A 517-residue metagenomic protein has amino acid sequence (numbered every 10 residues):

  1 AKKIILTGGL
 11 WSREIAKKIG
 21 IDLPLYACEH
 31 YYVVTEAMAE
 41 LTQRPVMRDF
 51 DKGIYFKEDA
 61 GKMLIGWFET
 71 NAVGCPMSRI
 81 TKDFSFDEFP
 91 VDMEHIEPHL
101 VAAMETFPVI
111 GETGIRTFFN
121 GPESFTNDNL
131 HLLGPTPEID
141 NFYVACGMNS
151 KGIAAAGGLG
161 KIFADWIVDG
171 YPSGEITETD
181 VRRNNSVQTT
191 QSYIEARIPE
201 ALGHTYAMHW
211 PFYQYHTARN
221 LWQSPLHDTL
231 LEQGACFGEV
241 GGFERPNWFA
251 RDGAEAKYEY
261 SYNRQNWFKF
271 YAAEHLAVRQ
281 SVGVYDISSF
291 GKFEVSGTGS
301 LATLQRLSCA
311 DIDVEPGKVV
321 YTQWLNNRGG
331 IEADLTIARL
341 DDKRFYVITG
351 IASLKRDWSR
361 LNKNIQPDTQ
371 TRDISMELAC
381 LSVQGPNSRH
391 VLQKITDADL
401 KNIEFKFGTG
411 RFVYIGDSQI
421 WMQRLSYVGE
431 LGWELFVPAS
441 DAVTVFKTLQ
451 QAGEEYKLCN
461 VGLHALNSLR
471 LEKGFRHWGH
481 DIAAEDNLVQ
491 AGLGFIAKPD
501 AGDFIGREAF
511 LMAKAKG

Functional and structural regions predicted by a protein language model:
K2-Q43, G174, A442, C459-N460: Central helical "cap/lid" subdomain
S12, L159-I167, L304, L449: Buried hydrophobic packing segments
L23-A27, Q43-P45, I110-R116, G170-E178 (+2 more regions): Acidic/polar loop patches that form or flank catalytic/metal-binding clefts of enzymes that bind anionic ligands
L23-A27, R44-R48, I54, G114 (+3 more regions): Short Gly/Pro-enriched turn/cap motifs at secondary-structure boundaries
V33-G74, V91-E94, E105: Mid-domain catalytic core of redox enzymes that form a hydrophobic substrate pocket/lid adjacent to a catalytic redox
D51, A60, K82-D83, D87-Q223: C-terminal catalytic lobe of FAD-dependent flavoproteins
G174, E178-G517: Glycine/proline-enriched, intrinsically flexible loops and inter-domain linkers
